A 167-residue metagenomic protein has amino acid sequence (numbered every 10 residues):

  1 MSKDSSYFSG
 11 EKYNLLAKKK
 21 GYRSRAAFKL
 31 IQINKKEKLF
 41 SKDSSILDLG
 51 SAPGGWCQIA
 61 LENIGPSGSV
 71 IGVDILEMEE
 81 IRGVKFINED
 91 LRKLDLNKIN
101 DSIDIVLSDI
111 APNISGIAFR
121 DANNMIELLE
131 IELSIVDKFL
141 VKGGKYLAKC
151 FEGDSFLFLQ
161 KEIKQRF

Functional and structural regions predicted by a protein language model:
M1-K42: Class I SAM-dependent methyltransferase Rossmann-like catalytic core, especially the SAM/SAH-binding loop
S41, I64-G65, F139-K142: Helix-to-beta-strand junctions that scaffold the AdoMet/dcAdoMet cofactor pocket in Class I SAM-dependent enzymes
K42-A52: Conserved class I S-adenosyl-L-methionine
S44, G68, G144: Glycine-centered, small-residue-biased loops immediately flanking beta-strands in adenine/cofactor-binding cores
P53-P66: Conserved SAM-binding loop of SAM-dependent methyltransferases across substrates and taxa, primarily the Class I
V73-I114: S-adenosyl-L-methionine
D101-G143, L147, E152-L157: Mobile active-site "lid"/loop adjacent to the S-adenosyl-L-methionine
S155-F167: Short, electropositive alpha-helical surface patch
